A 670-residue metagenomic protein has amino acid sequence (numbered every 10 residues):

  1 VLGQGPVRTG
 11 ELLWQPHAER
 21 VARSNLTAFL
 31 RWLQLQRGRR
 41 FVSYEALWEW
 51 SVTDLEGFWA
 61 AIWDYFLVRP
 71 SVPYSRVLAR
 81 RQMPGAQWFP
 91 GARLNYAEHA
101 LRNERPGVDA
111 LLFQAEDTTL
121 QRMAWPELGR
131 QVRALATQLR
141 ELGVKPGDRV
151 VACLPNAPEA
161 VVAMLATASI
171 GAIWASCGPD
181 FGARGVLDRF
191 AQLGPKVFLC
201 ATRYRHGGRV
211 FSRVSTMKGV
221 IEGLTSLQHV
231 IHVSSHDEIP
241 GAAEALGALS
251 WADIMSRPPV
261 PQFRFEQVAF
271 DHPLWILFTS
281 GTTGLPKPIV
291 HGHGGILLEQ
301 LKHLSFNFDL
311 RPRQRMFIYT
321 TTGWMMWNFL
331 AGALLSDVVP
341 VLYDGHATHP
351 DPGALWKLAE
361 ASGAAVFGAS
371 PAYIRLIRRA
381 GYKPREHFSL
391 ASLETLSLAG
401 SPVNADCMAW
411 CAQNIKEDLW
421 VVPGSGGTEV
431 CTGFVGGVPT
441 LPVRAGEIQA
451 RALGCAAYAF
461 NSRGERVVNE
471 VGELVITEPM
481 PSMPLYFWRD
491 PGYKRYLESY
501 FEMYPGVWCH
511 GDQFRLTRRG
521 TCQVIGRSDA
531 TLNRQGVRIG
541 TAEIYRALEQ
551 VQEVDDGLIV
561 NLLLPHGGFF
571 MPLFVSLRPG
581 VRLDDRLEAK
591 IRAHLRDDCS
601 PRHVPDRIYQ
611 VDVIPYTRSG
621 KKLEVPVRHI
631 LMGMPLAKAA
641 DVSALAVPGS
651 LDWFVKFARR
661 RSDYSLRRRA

Functional and structural regions predicted by a protein language model:
E45-W50, A97, L111-L165, G182-L187 (+3 more regions): Conserved AMP-binding/adenylate-forming core of the ANL superfamily
G107-D109, I231-H232, A243-F278, L285 (+3 more regions): Conserved pre-ATP/AMP-binding loop-to-beta segment of ANL
L165, S169-D253, A361-G363, S370-P371: Structural core segment of the AMP-binding/adenylate-forming
H229, L558-L564, P572-F574, R592-A670: Conserved C-terminal "lid"/linker of ANL adenylate-forming enzymes
L297-R315, M325-A365, A380: Conserved AMP-binding/adenylation subdomain of ANL enzymes
V338, A364-A369, R378-V443, E465: Gly/Ser/Thr-rich phosphate-binding loop
V421, A456-P479, M483-R489, R518-R519 (+3 more regions): Conserved beta-loop-beta connector loops within the AMP-binding
R466-V467, V475-T541, Q550, G567 (+1 more regions): Conserved ATP-binding/catalytic segment of the ANL
